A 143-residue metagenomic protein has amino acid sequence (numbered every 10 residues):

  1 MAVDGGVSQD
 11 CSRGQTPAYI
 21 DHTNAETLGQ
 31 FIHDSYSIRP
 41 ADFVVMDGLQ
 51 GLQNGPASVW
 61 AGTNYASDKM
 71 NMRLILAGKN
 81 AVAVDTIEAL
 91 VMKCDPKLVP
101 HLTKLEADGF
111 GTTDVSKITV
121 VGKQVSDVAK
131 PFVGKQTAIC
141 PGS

Functional and structural regions predicted by a protein language model:
M1-S143: Extended, low-polarity segments enriched in aliphatic/aromatic residues
